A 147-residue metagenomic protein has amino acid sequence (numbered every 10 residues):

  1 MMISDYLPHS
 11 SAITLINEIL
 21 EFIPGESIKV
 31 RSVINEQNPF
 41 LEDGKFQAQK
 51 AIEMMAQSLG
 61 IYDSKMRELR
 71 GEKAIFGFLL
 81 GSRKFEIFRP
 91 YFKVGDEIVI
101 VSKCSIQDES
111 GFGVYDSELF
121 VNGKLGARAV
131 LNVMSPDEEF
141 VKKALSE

Functional and structural regions predicted by a protein language model:
M1-S10: Short aromatic-glycine motifs in intrinsically disordered, low-complexity regions
S11-Q47: Catalytic strand-loop segment that frames the active site of acyl-thioester-processing enzymes
T14-N17, L80, I100-S102, A129: Small-residue-enriched segments and motifs
N17-L20, F88, K103-S105: Conserved positions in beta-strands of structured domains
D43-Y62, F76-G77: Compact, glycine-rich, soluble single-domain proteins
I61, K93-V99, K103-E147: HotDog/MaoC-like acyl-thioester-processing domains
I61-V101: Hydrophobic beta-strand-centered segment that forms part of the acyl-chain substrate-binding groove
